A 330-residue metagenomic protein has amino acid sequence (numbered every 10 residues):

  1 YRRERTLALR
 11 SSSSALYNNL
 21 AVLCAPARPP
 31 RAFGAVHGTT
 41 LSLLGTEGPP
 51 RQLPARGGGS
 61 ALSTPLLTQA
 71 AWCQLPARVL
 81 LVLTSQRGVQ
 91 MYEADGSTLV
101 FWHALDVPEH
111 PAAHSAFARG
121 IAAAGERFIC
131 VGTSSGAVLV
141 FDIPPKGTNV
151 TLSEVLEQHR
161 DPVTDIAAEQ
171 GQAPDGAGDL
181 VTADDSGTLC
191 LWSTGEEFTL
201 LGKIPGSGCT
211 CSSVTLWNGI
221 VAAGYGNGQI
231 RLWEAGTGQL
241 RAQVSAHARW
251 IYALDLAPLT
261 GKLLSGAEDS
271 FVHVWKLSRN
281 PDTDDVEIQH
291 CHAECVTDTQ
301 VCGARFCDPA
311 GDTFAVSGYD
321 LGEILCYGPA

Functional and structural regions predicted by a protein language model:
Y1, R28-G59, D95-S97: Beta-propeller domains
L7-S12, L53-A61, F101-A112, L152-Q158 (+3 more regions): Short C-terminal beta-strands that terminate individual repeats in beta-propeller domains, predominantly WD40 blades
L9-T40, L66: Beta-strand-rich domains and repeat architectures in extracellular enzymes and scaffolds, especially beta-propellers
S14-C24, A61-C73, E109-A123, R160-Q172 (+3 more regions): Canonical WD40 repeat/beta-propeller blade segments in eukaryotic WD-repeat proteins
P29-R31, A77-V79, E126-R127, G171 (+4 more regions): Short coil/turn segments that connect the beta-strands within blades of beta-propeller domains
V36-H37, L83-Q86, G132-S135, A183-S186 (+3 more regions): Conserved strand-to-loop turn within each blade of WD40 beta-propeller repeats
L41-T46, Q90-E93, V138-D142, L189-S193 (+3 more regions): WD40-repeat beta-propellers
C302-A330: Blade-level signature of beta-propeller repeat domains, shared across WD40, Kelch, NHL, RCC1 and BNR/Asp-box propellers
